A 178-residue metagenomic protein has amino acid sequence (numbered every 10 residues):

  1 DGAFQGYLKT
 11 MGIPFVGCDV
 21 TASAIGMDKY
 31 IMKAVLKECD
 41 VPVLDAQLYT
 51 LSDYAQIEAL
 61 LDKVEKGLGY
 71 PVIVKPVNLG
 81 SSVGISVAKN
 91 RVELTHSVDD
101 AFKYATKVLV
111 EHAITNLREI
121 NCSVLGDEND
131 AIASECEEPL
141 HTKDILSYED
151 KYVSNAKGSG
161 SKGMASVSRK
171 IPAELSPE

Functional and structural regions predicted by a protein language model:
D1, A22, V87, S176-P177: A generic secondary-structure micro-motif detector that highlights 1-2 residue hydrophobic/ambivalent hotspots embedded
D1-M27, P42-T50: A short, GP-enriched loop/loop-strand-helix hinge that lies immediately N-terminal to, or at the N-terminal rim
T10-P14, P76-N78, L140, G163-S168: A short alpha-helix capping/helix-coil boundary motif
G12-I13, V41, H141, V153: A generic structural signal for secondary-structure junctions that act as hinges or helix/strand caps at the edges
C18-V20, G84, E174: Short, contiguous strand/loop micro-motifs
I25-R118, E128: Active-site nucleotide/adenylate-binding loops and adjacent lid/helix of ATP-dependent enzymes
K89-P177: Phosphate-binding site of ATP-dependent enzymes
